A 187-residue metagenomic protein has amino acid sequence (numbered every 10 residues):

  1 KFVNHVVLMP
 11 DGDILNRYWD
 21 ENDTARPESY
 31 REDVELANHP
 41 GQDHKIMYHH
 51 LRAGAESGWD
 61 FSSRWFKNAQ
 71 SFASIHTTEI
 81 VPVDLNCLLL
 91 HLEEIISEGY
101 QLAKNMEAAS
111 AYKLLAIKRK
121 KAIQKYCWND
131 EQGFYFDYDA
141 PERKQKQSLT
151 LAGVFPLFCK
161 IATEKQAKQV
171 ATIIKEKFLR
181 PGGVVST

Functional and structural regions predicted by a protein language model:
K1-F2, L88, I95-E98, L102 (+1 more regions): Alpha-helical scaffold segments in carbohydrate-active enzymes
F2-V81, K118-T187: Extended glycan-interaction surfaces of carbohydrate-active proteins
T77-H91, A108-A111, L115, S148: Short, contiguous, pocket-lining structural segments that sit at or immediately flank catalytic/ligand-binding sites
C87-M106, F155-K165: Well-ordered alpha-helical scaffold segments within catalytic/enzyme domains
